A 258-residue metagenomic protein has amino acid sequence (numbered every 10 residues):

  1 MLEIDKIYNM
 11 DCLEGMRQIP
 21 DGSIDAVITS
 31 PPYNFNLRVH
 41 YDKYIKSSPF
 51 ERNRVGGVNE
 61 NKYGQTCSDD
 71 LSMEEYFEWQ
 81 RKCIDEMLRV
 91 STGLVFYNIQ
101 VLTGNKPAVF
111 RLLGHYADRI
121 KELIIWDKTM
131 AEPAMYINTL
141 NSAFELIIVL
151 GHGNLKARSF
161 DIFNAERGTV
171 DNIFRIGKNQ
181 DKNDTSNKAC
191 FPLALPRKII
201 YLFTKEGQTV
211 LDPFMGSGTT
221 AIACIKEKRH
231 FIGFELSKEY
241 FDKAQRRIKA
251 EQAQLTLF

Functional and structural regions predicted by a protein language model:
M1-E3, Q245-F258: Short, conserved SAM-binding/catalytic segment of Class I S-adenosyl-L-methionine-dependent methyltransferases
L2-D242: Core catalytic lobe of class I
